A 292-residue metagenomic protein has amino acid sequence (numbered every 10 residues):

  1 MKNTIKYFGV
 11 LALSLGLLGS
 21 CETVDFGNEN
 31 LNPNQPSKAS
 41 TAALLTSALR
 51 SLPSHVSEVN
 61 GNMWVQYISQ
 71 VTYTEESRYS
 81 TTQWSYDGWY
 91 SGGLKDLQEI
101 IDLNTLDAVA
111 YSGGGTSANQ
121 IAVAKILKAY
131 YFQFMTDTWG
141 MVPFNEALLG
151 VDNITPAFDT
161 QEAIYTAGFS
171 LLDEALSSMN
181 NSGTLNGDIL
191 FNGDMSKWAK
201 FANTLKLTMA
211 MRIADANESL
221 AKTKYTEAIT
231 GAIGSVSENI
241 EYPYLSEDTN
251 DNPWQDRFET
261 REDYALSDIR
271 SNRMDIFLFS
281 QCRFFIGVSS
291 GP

Functional and structural regions predicted by a protein language model:
M1-G9: Bacterial N-terminal signal peptides that target proteins for export
L17-L18: Bacterial Sec-type N-terminal signal peptides, specifically the leucine/valine-rich hydrophobic h-region
C21-W84, G88-S91, E99, T105-V109: Membrane-proximal, proline-rich intrinsically disordered regions
Q70-G187: Conserved, well-structured interaction surfaces
Y131, T138, M209-A210, A216: TPR/TPR-like alpha-solenoid repeats
E227-P292: Extended ligand-binding clefts on enzyme/binding-domain cores
